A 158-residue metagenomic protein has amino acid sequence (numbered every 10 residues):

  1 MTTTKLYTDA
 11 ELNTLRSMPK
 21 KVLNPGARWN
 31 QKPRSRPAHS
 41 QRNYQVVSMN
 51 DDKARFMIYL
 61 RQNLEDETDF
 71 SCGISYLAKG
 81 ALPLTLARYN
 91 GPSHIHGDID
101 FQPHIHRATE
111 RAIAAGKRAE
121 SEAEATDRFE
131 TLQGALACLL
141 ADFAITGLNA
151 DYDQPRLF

Functional and structural regions predicted by a protein language model:
M1-M57: Charge-rich, low-complexity N-terminal segments
S40-R42, A54, D66-F70, T85: A generic structural signal for short beta-strands and their flanking turns/coil linkers
R42-V47, F70-Y76: A short beta-strand signature
R55, Y59-L64, L77-G80: Compact, well-ordered interaction domains used in eukaryotic information-processing assemblies
L64-D66, H104: His-enriched metal-coordination microenvironments in redox/metal-binding proteins
S71-D127: An exposed acidic His-Trp-rich patch
G116-L140, A150-D151: Well-ordered alpha/beta subsegment
N149-F158: Short, highly charged C-terminal tails/helix-capping segments
